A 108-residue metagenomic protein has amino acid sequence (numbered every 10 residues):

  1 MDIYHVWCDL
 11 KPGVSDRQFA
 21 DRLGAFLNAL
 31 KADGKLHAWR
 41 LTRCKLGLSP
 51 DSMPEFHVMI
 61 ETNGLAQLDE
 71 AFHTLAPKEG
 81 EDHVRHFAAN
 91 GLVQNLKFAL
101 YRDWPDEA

Functional and structural regions predicted by a protein language model:
M1, E107-A108: Basic/polar N-terminal segments that are highly enriched at the extreme N-terminus, encompassing both cleavable
M1-D2, S49-S52: Short, flexible turn/loop "capping" segments at secondary-structure junctions
D2-D9: Active-site-flanking beta-strand signature of metal-NTP-handling nucleotidyl enzymes and homologous cyclase-like
V6, F19, L23, V58 (+1 more regions): Hydrophobic pocket/interface hotspot
L10-V14, G64: A generic structural motif
V14-L41: Short amphipathic alpha-helical segments
A29-H37, D51-E55, M59-A99, D106: An amphipathic, aromatic/His-enriched active-site/gating alpha helix that lines ligand/cofactor pockets
T42-G47: Short, solvent-exposed loop/turn elements at beta->coil junctions and helix N-caps that rim active or binding pockets
